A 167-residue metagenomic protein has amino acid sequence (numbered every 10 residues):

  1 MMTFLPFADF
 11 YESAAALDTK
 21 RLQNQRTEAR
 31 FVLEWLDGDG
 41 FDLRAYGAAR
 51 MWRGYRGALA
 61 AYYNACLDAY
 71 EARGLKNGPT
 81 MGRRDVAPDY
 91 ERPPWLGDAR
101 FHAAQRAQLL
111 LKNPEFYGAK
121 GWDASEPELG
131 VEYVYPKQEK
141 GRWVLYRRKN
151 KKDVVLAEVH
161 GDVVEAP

Functional and structural regions predicted by a protein language model:
M1-P167: Expand to "…catalyze enediolate/carbanion chemistry for C-C bond making/breaking, isomerization, decarboxylation
